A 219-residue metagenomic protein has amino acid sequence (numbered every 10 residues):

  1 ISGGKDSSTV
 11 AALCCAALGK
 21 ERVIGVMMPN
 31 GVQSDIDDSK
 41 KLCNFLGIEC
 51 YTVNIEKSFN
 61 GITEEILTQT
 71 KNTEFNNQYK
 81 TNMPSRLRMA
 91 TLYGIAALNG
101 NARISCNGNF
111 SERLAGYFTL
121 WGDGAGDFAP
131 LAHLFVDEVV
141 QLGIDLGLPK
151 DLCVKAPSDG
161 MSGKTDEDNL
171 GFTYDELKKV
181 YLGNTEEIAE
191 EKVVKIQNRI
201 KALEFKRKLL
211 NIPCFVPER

Functional and structural regions predicted by a protein language model:
I1-K5, R88-A97: N-terminal-biased segments
I1-V26: A phosphate-binding catalytic loop at a beta-strand-loop-alpha-helix junction that coordinates phosphoryl groups
G3, G31-V32: Structured beta->alpha junctions
S7-V10, D35, R86-M89, R113-L114: Short glycine/serine/threonine-rich phosphate/pyrophosphate-binding segments that cradle anionic phosphate groups
L13, E21-I24, G31, C43-I55 (+5 more regions): ATP/NTP-dependent adenylation/nucleotidyl-transfer catalytic domains that generate, transfer, or process NMP-activated
Q33-S39: Short, glycine/polar-rich helix-capping loops at beta-to-alpha or helix-loop-helix junctions that flank or form
S58-N60: S-adenosyl-L-methionine
I62-L67: Conserved nucleotide-cofactor-binding alpha/beta core module
